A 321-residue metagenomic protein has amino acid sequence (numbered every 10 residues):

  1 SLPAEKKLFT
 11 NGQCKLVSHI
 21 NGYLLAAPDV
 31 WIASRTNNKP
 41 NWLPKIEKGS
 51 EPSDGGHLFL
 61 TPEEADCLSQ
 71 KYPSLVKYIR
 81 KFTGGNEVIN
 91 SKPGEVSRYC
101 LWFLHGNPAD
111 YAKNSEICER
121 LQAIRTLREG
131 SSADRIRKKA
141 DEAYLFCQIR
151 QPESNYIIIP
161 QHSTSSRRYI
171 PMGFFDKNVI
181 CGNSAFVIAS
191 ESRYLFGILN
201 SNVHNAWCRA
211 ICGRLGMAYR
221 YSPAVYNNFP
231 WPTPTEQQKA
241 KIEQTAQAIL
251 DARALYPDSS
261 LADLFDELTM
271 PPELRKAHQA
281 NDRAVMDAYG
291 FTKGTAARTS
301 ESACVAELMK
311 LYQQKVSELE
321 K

Functional and structural regions predicted by a protein language model:
S1-E5: Conserved beta strand-loop-helix elements of the APE1-like EEP
K6-Q244, K315-V316: Polybasic, glycine- and aromatic-enriched phosphate-binding surface used to engage nucleic acids
E116-I124, K139, W231-K321: Non-catalytic DNA-recognition/assembly elements of restriction-modification systems
